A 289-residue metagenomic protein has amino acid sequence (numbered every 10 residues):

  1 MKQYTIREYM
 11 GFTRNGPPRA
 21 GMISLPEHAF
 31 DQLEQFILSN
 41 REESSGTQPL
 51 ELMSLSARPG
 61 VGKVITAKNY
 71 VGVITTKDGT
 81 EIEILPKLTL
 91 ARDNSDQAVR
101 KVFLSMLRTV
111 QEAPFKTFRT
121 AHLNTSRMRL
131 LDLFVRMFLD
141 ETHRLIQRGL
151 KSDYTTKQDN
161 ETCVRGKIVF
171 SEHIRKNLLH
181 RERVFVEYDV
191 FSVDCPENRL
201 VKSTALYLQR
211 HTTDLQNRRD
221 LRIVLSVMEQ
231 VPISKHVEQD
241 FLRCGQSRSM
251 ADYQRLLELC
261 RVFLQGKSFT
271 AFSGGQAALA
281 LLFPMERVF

Functional and structural regions predicted by a protein language model:
M1-Q239, D252-E258, F263-F272: Terminal, charged accessory segments of proteins
C244-M250, G275-V288: A short, highly charged nucleic-acid-interacting micro-segment common to nuclease and nuclease-linked defense proteins
